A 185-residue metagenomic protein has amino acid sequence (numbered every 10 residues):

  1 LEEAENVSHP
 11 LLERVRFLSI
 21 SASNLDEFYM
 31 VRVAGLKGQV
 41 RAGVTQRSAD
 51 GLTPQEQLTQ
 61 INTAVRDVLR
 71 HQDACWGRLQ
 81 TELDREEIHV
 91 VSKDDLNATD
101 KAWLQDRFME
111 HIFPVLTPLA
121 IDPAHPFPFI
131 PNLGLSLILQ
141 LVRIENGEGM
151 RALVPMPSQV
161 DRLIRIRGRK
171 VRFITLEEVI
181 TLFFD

Functional and structural regions predicted by a protein language model:
L1-D185: N-terminal non-catalytic structural scaffold regions of very large proteins
